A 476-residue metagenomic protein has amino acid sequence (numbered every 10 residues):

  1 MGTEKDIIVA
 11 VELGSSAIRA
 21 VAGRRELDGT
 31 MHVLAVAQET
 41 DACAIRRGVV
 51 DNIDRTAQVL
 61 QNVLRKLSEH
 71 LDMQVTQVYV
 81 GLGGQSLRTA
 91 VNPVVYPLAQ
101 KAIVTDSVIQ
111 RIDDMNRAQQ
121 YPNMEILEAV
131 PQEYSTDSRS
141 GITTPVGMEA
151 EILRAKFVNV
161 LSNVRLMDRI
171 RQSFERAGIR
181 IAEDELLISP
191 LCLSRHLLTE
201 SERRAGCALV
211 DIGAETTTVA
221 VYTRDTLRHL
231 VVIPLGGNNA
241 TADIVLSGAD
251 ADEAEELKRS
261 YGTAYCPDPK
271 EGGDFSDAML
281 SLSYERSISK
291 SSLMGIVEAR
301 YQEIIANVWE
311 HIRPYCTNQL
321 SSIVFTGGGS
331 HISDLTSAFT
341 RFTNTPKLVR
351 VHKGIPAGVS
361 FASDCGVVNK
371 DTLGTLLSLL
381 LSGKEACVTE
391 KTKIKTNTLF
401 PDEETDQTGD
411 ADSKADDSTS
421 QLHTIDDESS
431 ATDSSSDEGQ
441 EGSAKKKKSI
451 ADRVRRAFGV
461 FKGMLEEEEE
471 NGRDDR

Functional and structural regions predicted by a protein language model:
M1-A17, V21-Q77, L82-C207, A264 (+3 more regions): Nucleotide/phosphate-binding catalytic cleft detector across ATP-hydrolyzing and phosphate-transferring enzymes
A10-V11, A20, V80, F174 (+5 more regions): Residue-level signature of catalytic and energy-coupling elements of molecular machines, predominantly ATP/GTP-dependent
V11-A17, L82-G83, E202, L209-T216 (+3 more regions): A short acidic Gly-Thr/Ser loop motif
E69, T136, N159, V164-Q172 (+5 more regions): Phosphate-binding glycine-rich/basic clefts of nucleotide- and phosphate-handling proteins, predominantly
D106, F342-L376: Conserved phosphate-binding/catalytic loops in two-lobed NTP-binding clefts
G213-T223, D371-S420: Extended, charge-rich low-complexity interaction segments
R300-W309: A general structural motif
E310-S322, D334-R350, A386: ATP-binding/phosphotransfer module of carbohydrate and carboxylate kinases, centering on a glycine-rich
